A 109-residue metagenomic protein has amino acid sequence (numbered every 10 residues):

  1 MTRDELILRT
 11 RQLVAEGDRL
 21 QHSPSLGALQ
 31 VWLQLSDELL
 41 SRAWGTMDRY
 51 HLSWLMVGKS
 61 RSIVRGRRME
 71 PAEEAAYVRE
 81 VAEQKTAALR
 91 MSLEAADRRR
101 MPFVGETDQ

Functional and structural regions predicted by a protein language model:
M1-M101: Charged interaction/catalytic cores of defense and host-pathogen modules
